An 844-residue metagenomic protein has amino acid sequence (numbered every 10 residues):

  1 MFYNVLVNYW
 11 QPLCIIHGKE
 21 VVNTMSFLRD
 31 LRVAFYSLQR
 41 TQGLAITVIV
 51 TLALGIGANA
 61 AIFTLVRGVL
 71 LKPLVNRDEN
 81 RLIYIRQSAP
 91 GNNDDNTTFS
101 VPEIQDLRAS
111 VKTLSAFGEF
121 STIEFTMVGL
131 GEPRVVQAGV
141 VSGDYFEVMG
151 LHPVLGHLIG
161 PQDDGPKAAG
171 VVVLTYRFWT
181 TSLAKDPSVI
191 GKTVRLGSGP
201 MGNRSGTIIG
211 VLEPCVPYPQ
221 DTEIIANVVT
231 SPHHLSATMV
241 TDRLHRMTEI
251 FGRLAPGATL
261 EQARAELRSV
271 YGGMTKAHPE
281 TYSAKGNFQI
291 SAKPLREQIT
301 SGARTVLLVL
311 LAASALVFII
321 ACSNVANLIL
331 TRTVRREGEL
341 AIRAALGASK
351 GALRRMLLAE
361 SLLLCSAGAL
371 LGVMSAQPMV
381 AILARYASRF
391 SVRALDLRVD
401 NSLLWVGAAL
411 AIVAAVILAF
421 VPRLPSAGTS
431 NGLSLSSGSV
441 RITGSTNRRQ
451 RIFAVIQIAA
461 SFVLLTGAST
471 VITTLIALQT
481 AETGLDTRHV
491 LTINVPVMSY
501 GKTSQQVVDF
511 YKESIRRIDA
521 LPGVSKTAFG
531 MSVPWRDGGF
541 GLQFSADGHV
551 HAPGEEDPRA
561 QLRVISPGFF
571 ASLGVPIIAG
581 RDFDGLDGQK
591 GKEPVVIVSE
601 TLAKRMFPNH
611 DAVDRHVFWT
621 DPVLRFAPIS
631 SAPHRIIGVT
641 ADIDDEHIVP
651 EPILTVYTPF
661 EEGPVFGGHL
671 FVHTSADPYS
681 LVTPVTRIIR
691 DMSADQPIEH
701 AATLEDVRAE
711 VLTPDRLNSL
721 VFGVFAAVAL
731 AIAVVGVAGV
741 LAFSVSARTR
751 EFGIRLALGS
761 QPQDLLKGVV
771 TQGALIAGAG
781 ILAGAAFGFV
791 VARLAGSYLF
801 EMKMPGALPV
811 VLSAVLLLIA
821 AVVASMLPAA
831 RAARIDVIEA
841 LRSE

Functional and structural regions predicted by a protein language model:
M1-N4, C14-H17, E124, A138-P161 (+3 more regions): Mid-to-C-terminal secondary-structure elements that act as membrane-proximal/extracytoplasmic interface segments
F2-A45, V75-N76, E132-V135, K167 (+11 more regions): Membrane-helix entry/capping segments
G18-A45, L295-T300, L328-R355, A359 (+2 more regions): Alpha-helical transmembrane segments of integral membrane proteins
T41-V69, P73, I320-S323, C365 (+5 more regions): Short, strongly hydrophobic transmembrane alpha-helices
L54-I83, V380-S388, A460-H489, A742 (+3 more regions): Alpha-helical transmembrane segments
I62-L65, A326, L362-N431, T473 (+1 more regions): Small-residue-rich transmembrane alpha-helices
L74-E124, H245-F251, E482-Q543: Membrane-proximal extracellular/periplasmic loop immediately following the first transmembrane helix
A321-C365, V735-A777, I781, I835-D836: Interfacial "coupling" helices/loops that link adjacent transmembrane helices in transporter permeases
